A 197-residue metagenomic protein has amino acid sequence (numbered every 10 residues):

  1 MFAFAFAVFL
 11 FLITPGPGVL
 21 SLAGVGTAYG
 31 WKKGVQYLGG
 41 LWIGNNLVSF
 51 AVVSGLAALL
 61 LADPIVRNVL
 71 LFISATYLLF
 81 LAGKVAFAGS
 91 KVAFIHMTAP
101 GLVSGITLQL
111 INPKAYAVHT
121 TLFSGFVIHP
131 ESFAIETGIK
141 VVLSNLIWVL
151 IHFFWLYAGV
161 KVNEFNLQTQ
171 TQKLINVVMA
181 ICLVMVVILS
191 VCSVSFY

Functional and structural regions predicted by a protein language model:
M1-N68, T121-K140: Juxtamembrane transmembrane-helix termini in multi-pass membrane transport proteins
F2-A7, T76, V103-T107, L143-S144: Short alpha-helical transmembrane interface motifs in multi-pass membrane proteins
F9, I13, N46-L47, G83 (+3 more regions): Hydrophobic/aromatic residues within the transmembrane alpha-helices of Major Facilitator Superfamily
G18, G40, G44, V48-L56 (+3 more regions): Alpha-helical transmembrane segments and their lipid-water interface positions in multi-pass membrane proteins
A51-V53, I111-F123, L183-F196: Hydrophobic alpha-helical transmembrane segments in multi-pass integral membrane proteins
A62-S90, W148-W155, L167-Y197: Selective transmembrane alpha-helices of multi-pass membrane proteins
F87-P100: Flexible cytoplasmic inter-helical loops of multi-pass small-molecule transporters
